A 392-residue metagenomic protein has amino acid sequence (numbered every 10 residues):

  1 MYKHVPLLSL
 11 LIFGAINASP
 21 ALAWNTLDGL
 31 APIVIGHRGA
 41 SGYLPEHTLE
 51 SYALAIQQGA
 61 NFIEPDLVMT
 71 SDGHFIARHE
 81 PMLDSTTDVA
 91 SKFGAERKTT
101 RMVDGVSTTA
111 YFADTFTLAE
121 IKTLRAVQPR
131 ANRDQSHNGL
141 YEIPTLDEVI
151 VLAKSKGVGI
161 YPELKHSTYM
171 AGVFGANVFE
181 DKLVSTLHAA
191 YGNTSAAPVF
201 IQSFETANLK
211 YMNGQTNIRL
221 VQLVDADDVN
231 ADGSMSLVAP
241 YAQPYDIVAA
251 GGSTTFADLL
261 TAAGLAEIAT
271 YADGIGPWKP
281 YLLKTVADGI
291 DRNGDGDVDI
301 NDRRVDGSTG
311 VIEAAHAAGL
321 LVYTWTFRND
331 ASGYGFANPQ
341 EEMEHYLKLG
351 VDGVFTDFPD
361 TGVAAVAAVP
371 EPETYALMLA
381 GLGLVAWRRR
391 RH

Functional and structural regions predicted by a protein language model:
M1-H4, E371, R388-H392: Positively charged n-region of N-terminal signal peptides that target proteins for export
M1-L22, G383: Gram-negative bacterial Sec-dependent N-terminal signal peptides
P6, A15, D28-A31, E373-M378: A residue-level detector for conformationally permissive "hinge/kink" positions
L8-S9, G42-Y43, A380: Intrinsically disordered, low-complexity segments enriched in polar/charged small residues
A21-A368: Phosphate-group recognition and catalysis centered on beta-loop-alpha active-site segments
P370-R388: A short, hydrophobic C-terminal helix/tail in secreted or cell-surface proteins
